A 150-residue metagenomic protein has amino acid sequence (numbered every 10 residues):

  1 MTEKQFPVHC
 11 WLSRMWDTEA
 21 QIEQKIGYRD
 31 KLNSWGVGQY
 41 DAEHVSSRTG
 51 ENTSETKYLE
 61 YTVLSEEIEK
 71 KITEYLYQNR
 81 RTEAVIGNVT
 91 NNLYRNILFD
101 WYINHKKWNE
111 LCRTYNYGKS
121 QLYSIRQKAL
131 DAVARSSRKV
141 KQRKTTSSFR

Functional and structural regions predicted by a protein language model:
M1-N88, R135-R150: N-terminal interaction/assembly modules
Q78-R81, N92-Y94, I125: N-terminal positioning helix adjacent to the helix-turn-helix/winged-helix DNA-binding module
N88-V89, N116: Short, conserved sequence motifs enriched in acidic/basic residues, glycine, and aromatics that mark functional "hot
V89-K106: Short amphipathic alpha helix immediately N-terminal
E110-Y115: Short alpha-helical "recognition helix" segments of helix-turn-helix
L122-S136: DNA major-groove recognition helices of helix-turn-helix
